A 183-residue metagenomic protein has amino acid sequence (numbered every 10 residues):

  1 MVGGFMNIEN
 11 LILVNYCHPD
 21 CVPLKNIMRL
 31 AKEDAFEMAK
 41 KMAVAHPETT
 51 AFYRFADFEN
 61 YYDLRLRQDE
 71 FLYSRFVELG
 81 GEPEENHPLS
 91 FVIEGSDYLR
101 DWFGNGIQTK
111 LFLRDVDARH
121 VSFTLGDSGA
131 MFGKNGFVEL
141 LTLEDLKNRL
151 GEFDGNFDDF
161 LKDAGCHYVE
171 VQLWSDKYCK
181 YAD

Functional and structural regions predicted by a protein language model:
M1-F5: Short, Lys/Arg-enriched N-terminal segments with co-localized hydrophobic residues within the first ~10-30 amino acids
N7-N10, H18-F55, E85-H87, D97-D183: Conserved NAD+-utilizing ADP-ribose enzyme module
N15, R65-Q68, E170: Polar/charged side chains located within well-ordered beta-strands of beta-rich proteins
D57-E84: Short alpha-helix boundary/capping and kink motifs at helix termini
E94: Conserved catalytic/binding loops enriched for acidic/polar residues
